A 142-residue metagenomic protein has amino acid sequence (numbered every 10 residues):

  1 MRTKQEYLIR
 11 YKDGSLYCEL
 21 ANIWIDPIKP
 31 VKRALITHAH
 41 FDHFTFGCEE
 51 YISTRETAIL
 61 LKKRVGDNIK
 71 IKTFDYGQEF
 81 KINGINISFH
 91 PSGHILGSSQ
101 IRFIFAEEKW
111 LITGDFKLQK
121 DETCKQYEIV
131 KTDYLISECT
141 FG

Functional and structural regions predicted by a protein language model:
R2-R10, S15-C18, W24-K29, R33 (+1 more regions): His/Asp/Glu-rich metal-coordinating catalytic cores of metallo-dependent phosphodiesterases/hydrolases acting on
H38: Conserved G/P- and acidic residue-centered "switch" motifs that form tight phosphate/ATP-binding loops in soluble
